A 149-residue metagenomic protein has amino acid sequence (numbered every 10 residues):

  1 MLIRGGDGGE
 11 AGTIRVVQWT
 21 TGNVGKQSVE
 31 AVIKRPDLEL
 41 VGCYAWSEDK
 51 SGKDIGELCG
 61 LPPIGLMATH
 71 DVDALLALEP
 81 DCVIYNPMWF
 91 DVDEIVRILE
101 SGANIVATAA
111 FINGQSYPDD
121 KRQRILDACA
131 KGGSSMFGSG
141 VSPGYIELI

Functional and structural regions predicted by a protein language model:
M1-S101: N-terminal glycine-/serine-/threonine-rich beta1-alpha1-beta2 phosphate-ribose binding loop of Rossmann-like
A31, R35, N86, A128-S135 (+1 more regions): Change "in soluble alpha/beta enzymes" to "in soluble alpha/beta proteins
S47, W89, I112-N113, P143: Conserved beta-strand edge residues that scaffold enzyme active sites
N104-V106: A short hydrophobic/small-residue beta-strand
T108-A110, G140: Short beta->alpha connector loops at strand-helix junctions that form conserved, small/polar/Pro-enriched
A110-S134: Rossmann-fold NAD(P)-binding glycine/threonine-rich loop
F137, V141, I146-I149: Conserved anion/nucleotide-ligand pocket segment
